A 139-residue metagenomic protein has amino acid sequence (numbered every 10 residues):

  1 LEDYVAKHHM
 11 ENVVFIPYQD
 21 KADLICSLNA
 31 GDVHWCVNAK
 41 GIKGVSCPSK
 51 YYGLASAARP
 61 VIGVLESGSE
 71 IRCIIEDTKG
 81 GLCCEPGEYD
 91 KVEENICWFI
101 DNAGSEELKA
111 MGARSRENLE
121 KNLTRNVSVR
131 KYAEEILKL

Functional and structural regions predicted by a protein language model:
L1, V5, L54, I75: Hydrophobic, well-ordered secondary-structure elements that form the walls of internal hydrophobic environments
L1-D23: Nucleotide-activated donor-binding/catalytic signature segment of Leloir-type glycosyltransferases, i.e., the conserved
Q19, S49, G87, L123: Residue-level signal for the nucleotide or nucleotide-sugar donor/cofactor binding architecture
D20-C26, H34-A55, P60-C73: Nucleotide-sugar-dependent
G31: An anion/phosphate-binding loop that grips the pyrophosphate of nucleotide cofactors and donors
E66-W98: Change "using UDP/GDP/dTDP sugars" to "using nucleotide sugars
C97-W98, N102, T124-L139: C-terminal alpha-helical cap of glycosyltransferases
E106-N122: A short, well-ordered alpha-helix in the C-terminal region of glycosyltransferases
